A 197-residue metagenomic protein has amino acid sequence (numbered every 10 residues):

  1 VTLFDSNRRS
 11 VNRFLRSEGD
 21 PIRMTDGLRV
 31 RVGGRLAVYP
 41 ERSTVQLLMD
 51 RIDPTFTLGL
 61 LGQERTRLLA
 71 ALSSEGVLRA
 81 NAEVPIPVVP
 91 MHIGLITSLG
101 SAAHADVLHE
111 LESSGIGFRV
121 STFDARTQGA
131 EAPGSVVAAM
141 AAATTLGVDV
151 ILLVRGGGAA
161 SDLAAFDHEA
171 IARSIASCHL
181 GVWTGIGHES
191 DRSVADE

Functional and structural regions predicted by a protein language model:
V1-T57, E64-T66: Phosphate-interaction motifs
D5, L15, T25, A37-Y39 (+6 more regions): Generic, ordered loop/turn and secondary-structure boundary motif
F14-L15, T25-L28, F56-L60, A71-S74 (+3 more regions): Glycine-rich loops and low-complexity Gly/Arg-rich segments that provide flexible linkers or classic glycine-based
R16, Y39, T44, E64 (+4 more regions): Short, functionally important structural connectors and interaction interfaces within domains
D20-P21, G33, G62-L68, V77-N81 (+3 more regions): Short C-terminal domain-edge/linker segments immediately following a structured domain
P21-R23, L48-E112, I116: Extended, charge-rich, solvent-exposed interface segments
I22-R23, A37, V84-P87, A160 (+1 more regions): Replace "in large, NTP-powered and nucleic-acid-processing enzymes" with "in large, NTP-powered factors and other
P90-E197: Short glycine/threonine-rich loop/turn motifs
